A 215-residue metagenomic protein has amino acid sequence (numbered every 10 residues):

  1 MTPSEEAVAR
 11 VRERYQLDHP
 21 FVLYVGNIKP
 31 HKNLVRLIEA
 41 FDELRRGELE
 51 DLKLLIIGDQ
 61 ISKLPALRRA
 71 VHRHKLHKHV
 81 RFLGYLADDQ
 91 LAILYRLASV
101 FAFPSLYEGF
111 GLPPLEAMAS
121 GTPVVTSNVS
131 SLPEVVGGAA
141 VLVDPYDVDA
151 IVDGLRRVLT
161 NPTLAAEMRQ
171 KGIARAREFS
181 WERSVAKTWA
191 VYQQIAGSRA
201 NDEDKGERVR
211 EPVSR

Functional and structural regions predicted by a protein language model:
M1-D202, G206-R208, R215: Carbohydrate transferase catalytic cores enriched for Leloir-type hexosyltransferases
